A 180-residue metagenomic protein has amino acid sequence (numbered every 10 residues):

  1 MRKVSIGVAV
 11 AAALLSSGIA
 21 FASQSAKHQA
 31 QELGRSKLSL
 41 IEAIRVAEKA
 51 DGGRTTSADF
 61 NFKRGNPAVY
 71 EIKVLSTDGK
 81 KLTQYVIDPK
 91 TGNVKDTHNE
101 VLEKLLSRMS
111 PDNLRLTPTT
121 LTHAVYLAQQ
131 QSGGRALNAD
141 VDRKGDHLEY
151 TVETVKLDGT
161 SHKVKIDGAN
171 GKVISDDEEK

Functional and structural regions predicted by a protein language model:
R2-K180: Long, terminal "pre-/pro-" and other extracytoplasmic accessory regions that lie outside the mature folded/catalytic
